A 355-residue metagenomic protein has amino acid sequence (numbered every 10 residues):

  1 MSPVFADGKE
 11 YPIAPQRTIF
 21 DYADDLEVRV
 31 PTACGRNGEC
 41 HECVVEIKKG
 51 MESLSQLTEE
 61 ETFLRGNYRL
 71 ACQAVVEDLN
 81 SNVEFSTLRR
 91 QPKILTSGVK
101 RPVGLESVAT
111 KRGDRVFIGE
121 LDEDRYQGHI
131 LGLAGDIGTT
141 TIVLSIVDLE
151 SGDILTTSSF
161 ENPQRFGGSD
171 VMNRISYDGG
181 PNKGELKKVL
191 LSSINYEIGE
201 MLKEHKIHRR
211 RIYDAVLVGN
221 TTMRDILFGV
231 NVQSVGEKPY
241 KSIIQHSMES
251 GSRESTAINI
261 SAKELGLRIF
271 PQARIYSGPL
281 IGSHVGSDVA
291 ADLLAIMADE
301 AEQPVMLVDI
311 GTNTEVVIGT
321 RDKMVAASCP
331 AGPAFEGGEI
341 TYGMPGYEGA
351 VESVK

Functional and structural regions predicted by a protein language model:
R29-E52, F63-D78: Local cysteine-cluster metal-coordination motifs and their immediate loop/turn environment, predominantly Fe-S cluster
R36-G38, G135-T141, V147-E150, N220 (+1 more regions): A short acidic Gly-Thr/Ser loop motif
L54-L133: Fe-S ferredoxin-like electron-transfer domains and their immediately adjacent linker/connector regions across
G119-I130, P271-V305: Conserved phosphate-binding catalytic cores of ATP/NTP-utilizing and phosphoryl-transfer enzymes
L144, G152-D170, S234-E249, A291 (+1 more regions): Glycine-rich phosphate-binding loop of actin/hexokinase-like ATP-binding domains
P163-E204, E339-V354: N-terminal phosphate-binding loop and adjacent alpha-helix
D170, I212-Y213, I226-A291, F335-E339: Glycine-rich phosphate-binding loop and adjoining helix at the ATP-binding site of ATP-dependent phosphoryl-transfer
R209-N220: Short glycine-rich phosphate-binding loop at a beta-alpha junction
